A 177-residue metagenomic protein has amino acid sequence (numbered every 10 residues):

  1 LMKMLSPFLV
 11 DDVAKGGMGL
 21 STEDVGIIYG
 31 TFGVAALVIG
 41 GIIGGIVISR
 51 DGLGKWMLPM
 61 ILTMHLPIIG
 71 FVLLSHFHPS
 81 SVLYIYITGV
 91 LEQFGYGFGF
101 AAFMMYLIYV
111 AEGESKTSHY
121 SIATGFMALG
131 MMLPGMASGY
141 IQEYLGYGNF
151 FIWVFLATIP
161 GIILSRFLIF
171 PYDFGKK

Functional and structural regions predicted by a protein language model:
K3-V25: Short amphipathic helix-loop junctions that connect adjacent transmembrane helices in Major Facilitator Superfamily/SLC
T22-E23, G113-A123: Loop-to-transmembrane helix entry/capping segments in MFS-fold secondary transporters and related SLC/MFSD carriers
I27-A35, L62, V90, S121-L129: Transmembrane alpha-helical cores of Major Facilitator Superfamily
I39-W56, Q142-E143: Helix-to-loop junctions at the C-terminal end of transmembrane segments in multipass secondary transporters
L62-S80: C-terminal ends and interior cores of transmembrane alpha-helices in multi-pass membrane transporters/permeases
S80-A102: Hydrophobic core of transmembrane alpha-helices in multi-pass small-molecule transporters, especially MFS/SLC-type
F98-E112: Intracellular juxtamembrane helix-capping segments at the cytosolic ends of symmetry-related transmembrane helices
I152-K177: Multi-pass alpha-helical transporter architecture, strongest for 12-TM Major Facilitator/SLC carriers used
